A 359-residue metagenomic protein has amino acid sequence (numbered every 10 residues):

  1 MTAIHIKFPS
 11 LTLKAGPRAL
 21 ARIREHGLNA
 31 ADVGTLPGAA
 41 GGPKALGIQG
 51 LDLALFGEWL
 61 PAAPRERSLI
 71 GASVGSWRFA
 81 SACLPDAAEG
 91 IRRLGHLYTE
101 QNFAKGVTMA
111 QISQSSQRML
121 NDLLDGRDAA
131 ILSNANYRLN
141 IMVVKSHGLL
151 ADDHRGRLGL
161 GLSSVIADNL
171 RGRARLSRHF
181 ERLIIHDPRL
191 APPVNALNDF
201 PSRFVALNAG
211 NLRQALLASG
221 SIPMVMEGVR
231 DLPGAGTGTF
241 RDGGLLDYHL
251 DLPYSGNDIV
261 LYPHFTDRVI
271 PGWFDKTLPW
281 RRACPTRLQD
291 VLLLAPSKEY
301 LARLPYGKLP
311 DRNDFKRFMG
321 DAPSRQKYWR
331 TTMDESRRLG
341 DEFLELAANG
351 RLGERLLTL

Functional and structural regions predicted by a protein language model:
M1-S68, S81-L359: Patatin-like phospholipase
S73: Catalytic nucleophile serine of serine hydrolases, specifically the conserved "nucleophile elbow" pentapeptide
